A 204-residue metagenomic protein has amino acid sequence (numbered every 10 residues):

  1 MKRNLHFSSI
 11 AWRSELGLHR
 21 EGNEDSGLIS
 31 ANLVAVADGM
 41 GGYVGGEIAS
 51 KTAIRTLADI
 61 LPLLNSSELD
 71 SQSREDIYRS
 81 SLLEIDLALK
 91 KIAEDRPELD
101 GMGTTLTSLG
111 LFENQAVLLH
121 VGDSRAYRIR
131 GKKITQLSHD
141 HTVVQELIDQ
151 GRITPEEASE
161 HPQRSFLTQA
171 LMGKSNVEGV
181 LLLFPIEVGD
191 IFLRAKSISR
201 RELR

Functional and structural regions predicted by a protein language model:
M1-R204: PP2C/PPM-type serine/threonine phosphatase catalytic domain
